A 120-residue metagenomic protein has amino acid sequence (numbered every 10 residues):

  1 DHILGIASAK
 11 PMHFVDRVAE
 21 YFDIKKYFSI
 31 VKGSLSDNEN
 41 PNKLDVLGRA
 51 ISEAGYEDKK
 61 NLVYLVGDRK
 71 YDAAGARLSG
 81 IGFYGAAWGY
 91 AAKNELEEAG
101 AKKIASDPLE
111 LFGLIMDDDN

Functional and structural regions predicted by a protein language model:
D1-G5, A9-N38, G48-K59: Substrate-recognition/cap helix-loop segment adjacent to the acidic, metal-dependent catalytic center of Asp-based
I3, L62, G82: Residues at the starts of beta-strands that form the adenosine-phosphate
H13-F14, N38, Y71, A91 (+1 more regions): Short alpha-helical
F14-R17, G75, E95, G113-L114: Phosphate- and divalent-cation-binding pockets in alpha/beta enzyme and binding domains that engage nucleotide-derived
D23-K32, E95-I115: Structural recognition of alpha->loop->beta junctions
N40-K43, I104: Conserved donor sugar-nucleotide recognition element shared by glycan-biosynthetic enzymes
K43-A73: Conserved Lys-Pro-Asp/Glu-containing loop-to-beta segment of HAD-superfamily phosphomonoesterases, centered on
L65-A105: Acidic, Mg2+-coordinating phosphoryl-transfer loop and its flanking beta/alpha structural elements, shared across
